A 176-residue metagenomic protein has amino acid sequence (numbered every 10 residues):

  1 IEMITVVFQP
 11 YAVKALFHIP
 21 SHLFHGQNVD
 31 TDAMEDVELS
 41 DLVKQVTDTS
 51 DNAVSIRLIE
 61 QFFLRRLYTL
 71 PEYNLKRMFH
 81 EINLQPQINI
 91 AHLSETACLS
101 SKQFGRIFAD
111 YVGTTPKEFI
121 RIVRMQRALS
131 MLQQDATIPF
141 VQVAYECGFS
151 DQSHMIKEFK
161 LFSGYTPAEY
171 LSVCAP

Functional and structural regions predicted by a protein language model:
I1-A91, E95-S101, T115, S130-Q133 (+3 more regions): Alpha-helical bundle regulatory/interaction domains
C98, F119-I122, S153: Conserved structured core elements
F104, T114-I120: Short conserved catalytic/interaction loops centered on acidic-Pro-aromatic/His motifs
I107-Y111, S130: Basic, nucleic-acid-binding surfaces and adjacent catalytic neighborhoods in DNA/RNA-processing proteins
D110-T114, E158-A168: A secondary-structure capping/hinge motif
